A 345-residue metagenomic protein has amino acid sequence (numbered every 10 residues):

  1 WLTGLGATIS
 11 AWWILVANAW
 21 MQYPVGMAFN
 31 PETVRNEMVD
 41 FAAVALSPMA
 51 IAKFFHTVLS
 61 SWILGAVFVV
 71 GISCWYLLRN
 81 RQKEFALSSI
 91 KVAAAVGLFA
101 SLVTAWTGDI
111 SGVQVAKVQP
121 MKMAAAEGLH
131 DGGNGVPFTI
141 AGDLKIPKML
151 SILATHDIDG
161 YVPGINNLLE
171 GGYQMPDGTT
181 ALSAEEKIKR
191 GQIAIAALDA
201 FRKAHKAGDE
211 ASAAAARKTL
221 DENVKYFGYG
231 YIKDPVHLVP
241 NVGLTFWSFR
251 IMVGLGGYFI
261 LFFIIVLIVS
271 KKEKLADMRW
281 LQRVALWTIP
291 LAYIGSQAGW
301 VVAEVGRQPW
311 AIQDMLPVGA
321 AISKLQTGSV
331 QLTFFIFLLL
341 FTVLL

Functional and structural regions predicted by a protein language model:
W1-L345: Polytopic transmembrane helical bundles with strong interfacial aromatic enrichment
